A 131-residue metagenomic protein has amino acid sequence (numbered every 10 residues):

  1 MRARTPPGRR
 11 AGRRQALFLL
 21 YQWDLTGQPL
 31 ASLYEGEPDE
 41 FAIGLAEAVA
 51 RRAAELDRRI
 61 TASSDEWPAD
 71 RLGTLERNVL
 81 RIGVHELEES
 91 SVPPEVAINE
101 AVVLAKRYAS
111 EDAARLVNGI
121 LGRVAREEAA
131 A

Functional and structural regions predicted by a protein language model:
M1-A131: N-terminal interaction/assembly modules
